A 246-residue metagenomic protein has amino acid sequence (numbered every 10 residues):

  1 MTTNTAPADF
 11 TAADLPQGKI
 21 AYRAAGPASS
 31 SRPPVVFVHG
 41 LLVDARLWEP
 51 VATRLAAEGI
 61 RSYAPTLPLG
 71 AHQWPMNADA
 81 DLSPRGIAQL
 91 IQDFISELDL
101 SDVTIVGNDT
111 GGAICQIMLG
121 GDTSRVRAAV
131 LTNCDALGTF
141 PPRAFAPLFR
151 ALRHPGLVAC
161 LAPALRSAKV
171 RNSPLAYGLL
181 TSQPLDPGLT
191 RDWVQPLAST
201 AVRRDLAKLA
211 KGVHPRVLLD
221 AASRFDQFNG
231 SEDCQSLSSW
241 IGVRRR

Functional and structural regions predicted by a protein language model:
M1-T2: N-terminal targeting or regulatory segments adjacent to alpha/beta-hydrolase or S9 domains
A6-A8, I20-Y22, P34, L41-L42 (+4 more regions): Flexible "cap/lid" subdomain of the alpha/beta-hydrolase fold that forms the substrate-access gate
D9-L15: Short acidic-hydrophobic surface loop/beta-edge motif
P16-G26: A short loop-to-beta-strand scaffold at the N-terminal edge of the catalytic core in hydrolase folds
P27-P34: Proline/glycine-enriched tight loop/beta-turn segments at coil->beta junctions that connect or precede beta-strands
P50-I60, E97: A short, Lys/Arg-enriched amphipathic alpha-helix followed by its capping loop at the start of a domain
